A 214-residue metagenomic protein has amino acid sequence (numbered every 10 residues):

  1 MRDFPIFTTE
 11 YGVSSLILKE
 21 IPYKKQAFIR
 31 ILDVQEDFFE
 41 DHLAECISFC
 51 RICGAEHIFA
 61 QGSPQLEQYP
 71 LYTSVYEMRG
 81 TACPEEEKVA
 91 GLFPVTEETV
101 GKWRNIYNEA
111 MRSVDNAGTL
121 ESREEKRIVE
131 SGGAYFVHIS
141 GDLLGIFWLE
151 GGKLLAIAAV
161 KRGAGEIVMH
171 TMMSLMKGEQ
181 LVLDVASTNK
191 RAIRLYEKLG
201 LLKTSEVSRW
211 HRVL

Functional and structural regions predicted by a protein language model:
M1, E87-G118: Short amphipathic alpha-helix that is part of the acyltransferase structural core
M1-E10, S113-S140: Active-site rim helix/loop that mediates acceptor-substrate recognition in acyltransferases
M1-E45, I139-K161: Conserved donor-binding loop and adjoining core beta-sheet/short helix segment in diverse acyl/aminoacyl transferases
I31-G91, V207-R212: Acyl-donor-binding surface of acyltransferase catalytic domains
E36-S48, K161-M176, I193-K198: Conserved acetyl-CoA-binding loop-helix of GNAT-fold acetyltransferases
E56, E179, L202: Short acidic/polar active-site loop segments enriched in Thr and Asp
I58-A60, L154, L181-V185: Conserved hydrophobic beta-strand within the GNAT/NAT acetyltransferase core sheet that lines the active-site cleft
S63-S74, E166, T188-E206: Conserved active-site alpha-helix within GNAT-family acetyltransferase domains
